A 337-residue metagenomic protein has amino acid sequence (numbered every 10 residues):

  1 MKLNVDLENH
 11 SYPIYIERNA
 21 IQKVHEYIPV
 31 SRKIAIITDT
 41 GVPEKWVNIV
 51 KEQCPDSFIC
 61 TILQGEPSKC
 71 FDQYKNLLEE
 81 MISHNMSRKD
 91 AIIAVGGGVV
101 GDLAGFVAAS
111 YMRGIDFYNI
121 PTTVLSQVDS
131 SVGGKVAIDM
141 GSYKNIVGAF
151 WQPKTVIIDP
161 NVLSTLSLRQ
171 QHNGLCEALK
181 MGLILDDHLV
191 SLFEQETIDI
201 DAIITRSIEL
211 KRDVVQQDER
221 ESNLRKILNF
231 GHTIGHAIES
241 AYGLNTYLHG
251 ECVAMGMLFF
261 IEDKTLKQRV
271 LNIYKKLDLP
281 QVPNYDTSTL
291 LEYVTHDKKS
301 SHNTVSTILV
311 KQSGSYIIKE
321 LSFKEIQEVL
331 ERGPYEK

Functional and structural regions predicted by a protein language model:
M1-A91: ATP/NTP phosphate-donor binding region
D6, N85-S87, S110-Y111, D139-M140 (+3 more regions): Solvent-exposed alpha-helices and their adjacent loops that cap or buttress functional pockets in soluble metabolic
S11, C176, L266-K337: C-terminal charged capping/lid subdomain of soluble metabolic enzymes
P13-Y15, I21, P29, F106-Q195 (+1 more regions): A glycine/threonine-rich phosphate-anchoring loop and its flanking beta-alpha core in nucleotide/phosphate-binding
S83-K89, Y111-N119, S240-G250, T265-Q268: Phosphate-handling active-site elements
V99-F106, Q127, H236-A237: Short glycine/serine/threonine-rich phosphate/pyrophosphate-binding segments that cradle anionic phosphate groups
L192-T289: Active-site segments that bind and position negatively charged phosphate/pyrophosphate groups
